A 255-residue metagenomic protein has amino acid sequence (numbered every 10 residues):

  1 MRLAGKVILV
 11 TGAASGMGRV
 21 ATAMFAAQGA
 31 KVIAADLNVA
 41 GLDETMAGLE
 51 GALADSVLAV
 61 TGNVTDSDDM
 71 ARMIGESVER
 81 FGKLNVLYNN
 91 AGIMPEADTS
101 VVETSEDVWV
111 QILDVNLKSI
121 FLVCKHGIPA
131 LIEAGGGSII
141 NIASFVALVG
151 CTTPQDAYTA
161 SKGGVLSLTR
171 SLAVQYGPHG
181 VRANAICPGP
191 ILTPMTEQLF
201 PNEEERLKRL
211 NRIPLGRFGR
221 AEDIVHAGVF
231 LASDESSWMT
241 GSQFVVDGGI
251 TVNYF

Functional and structural regions predicted by a protein language model:
R2, M94, D98, G228-V229 (+1 more regions): Short C-terminal tail/terminal secondary-structure segment of NAD(P)H-dependent dehydrogenase/reductase domains
R2-I33: Canonical Rossmann dinucleotide-binding motif of NAD(H)/NADP(H)-dependent dehydrogenases/reductases, specifically
V39-A40, T61-R72, E106, A221-D223: The beta1-alpha1 cofactor-binding region of Rossmann-like NAD(H)/NADP(H)-dependent oxidoreductases
D98-V101, S105-L113, R209: Substrate-binding pocket helix/loop in short-chain dehydrogenase/reductase
C124, S161, T169: Active-site helix of classical SDR
P129, V174-P178, S237: Alpha-helical segment proximal to the catalytic Tyr-Lys
S144: Residue(s) in the substrate-gating loop at a strand-loop-helix junction that position the organic substrate next
